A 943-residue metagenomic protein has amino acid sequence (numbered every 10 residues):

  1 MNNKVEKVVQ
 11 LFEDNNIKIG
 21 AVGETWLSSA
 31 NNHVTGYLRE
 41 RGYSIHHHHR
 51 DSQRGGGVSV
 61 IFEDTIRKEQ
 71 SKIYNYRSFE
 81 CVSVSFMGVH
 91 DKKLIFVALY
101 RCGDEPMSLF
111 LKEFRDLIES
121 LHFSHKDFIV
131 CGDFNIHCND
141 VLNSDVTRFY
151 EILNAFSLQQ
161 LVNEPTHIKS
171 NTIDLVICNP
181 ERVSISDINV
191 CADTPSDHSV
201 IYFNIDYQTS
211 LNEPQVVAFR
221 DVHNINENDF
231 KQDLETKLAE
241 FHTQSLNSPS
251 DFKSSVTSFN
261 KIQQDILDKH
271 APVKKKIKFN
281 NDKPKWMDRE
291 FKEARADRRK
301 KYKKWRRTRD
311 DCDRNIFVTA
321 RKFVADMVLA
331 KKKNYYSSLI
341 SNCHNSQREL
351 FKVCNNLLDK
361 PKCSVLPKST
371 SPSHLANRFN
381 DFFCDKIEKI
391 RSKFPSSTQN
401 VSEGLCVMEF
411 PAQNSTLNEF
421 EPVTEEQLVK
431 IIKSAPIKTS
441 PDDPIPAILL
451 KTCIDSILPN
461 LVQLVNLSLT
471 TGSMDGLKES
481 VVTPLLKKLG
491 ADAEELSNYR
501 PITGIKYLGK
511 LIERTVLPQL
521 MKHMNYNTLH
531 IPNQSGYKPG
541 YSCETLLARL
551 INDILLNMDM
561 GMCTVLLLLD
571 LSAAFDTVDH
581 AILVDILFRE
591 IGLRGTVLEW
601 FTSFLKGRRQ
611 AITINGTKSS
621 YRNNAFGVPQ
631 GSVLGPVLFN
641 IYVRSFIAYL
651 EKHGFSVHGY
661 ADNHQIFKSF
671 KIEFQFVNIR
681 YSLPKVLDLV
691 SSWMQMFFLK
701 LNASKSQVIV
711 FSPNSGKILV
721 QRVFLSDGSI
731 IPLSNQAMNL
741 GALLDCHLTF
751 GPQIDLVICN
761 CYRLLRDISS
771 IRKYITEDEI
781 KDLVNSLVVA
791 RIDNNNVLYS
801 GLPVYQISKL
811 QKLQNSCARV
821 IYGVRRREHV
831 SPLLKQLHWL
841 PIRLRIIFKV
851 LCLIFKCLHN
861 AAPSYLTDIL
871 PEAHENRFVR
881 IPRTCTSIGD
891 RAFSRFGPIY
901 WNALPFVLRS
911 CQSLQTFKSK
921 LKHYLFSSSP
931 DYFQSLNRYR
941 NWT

Functional and structural regions predicted by a protein language model:
M1-H125, C138-N143, T147-L158, K169 (+4 more regions): Short phosphate/oxyanion-binding micro-motifs
Y37-L38, P165-N189, K685, K700-Q736: Short, conserved micro-motifs composed of acidic
S78, F383, N414, N418-P629 (+2 more regions): Conserved pre-catalytic core of RNA-dependent polymerases
L94-L99, D127-V141, Q208-P372, N377 (+5 more regions): Arg/Lys-enriched, amphipathic patches
L117-F128, V516-Q534, N557-D559, P636-K671: Active-site palm subdomain of RNA-directed nucleic acid polymerases
N204, Q208-S210, D233-T236, T243-T257 (+12 more regions): Surface-exposed loop/turn segments and immediately adjacent short secondary-structure elements within folded domains
I225-D265, I730-L798: Basic, alpha-helical interaction scaffolds
D282-D385, K389, E421-V465, G472-M474 (+4 more regions): Short, charged alpha-helical motifs in flexible N/C-terminal segments and linkers
